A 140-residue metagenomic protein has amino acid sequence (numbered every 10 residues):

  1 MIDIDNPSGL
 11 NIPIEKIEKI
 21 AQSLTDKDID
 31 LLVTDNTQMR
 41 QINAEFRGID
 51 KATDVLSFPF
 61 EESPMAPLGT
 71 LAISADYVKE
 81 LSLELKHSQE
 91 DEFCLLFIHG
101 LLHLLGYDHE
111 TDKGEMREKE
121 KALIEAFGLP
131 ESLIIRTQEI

Functional and structural regions predicted by a protein language model:
M1-D91, L102-I140: An acidic/histidine-cluster motif and surrounding catalytic segment that typifies divalent-metal-assisted enzyme active
